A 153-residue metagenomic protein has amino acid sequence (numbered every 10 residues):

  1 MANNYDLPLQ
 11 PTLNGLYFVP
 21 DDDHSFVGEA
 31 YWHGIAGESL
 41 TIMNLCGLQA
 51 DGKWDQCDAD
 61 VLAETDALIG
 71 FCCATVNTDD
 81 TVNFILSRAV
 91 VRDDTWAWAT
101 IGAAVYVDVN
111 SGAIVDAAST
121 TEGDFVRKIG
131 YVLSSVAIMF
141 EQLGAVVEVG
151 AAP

Functional and structural regions predicted by a protein language model:
A2-P153: Glycine-anchored, exposed beta-strand/edge motif detector
